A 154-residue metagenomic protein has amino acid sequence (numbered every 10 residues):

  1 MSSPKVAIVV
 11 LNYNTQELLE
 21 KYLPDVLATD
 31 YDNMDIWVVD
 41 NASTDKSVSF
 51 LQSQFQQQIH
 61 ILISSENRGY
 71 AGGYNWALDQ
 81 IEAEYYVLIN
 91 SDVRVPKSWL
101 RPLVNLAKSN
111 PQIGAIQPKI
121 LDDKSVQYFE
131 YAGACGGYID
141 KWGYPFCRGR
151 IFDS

Functional and structural regions predicted by a protein language model:
M1-A28: N-proximal low-complexity "stem/linker" segments adjacent to membrane-targeting elements
L23-P24, V48-S49, N75, A83 (+1 more regions): Short alpha-helix within the catalytic core of nucleotide-sugar-dependent glycosyltransferases
D25, D40-S49, E66: A conserved acidic beta->alpha catalytic loop
N33-A42, L62-S64: Short beta-strand/loop segment that forms part of the nucleotide-sugar
I63-I81, S91: Glycine-rich, basic loop-to-helix element that forms the pyrophosphate-binding segment of sugar-nucleotide handling
Y86: Short aromatic/hydrophobic "clamp" motif used to bind/position activated sugar donors
P96-A132, G137-D140: Conserved donor NDP-sugar-binding/catalytic core segment of glycosyltransferases
G137-S154: Short, flexible, basic/aromatic active-site loop/helix in glycosyltransferases
